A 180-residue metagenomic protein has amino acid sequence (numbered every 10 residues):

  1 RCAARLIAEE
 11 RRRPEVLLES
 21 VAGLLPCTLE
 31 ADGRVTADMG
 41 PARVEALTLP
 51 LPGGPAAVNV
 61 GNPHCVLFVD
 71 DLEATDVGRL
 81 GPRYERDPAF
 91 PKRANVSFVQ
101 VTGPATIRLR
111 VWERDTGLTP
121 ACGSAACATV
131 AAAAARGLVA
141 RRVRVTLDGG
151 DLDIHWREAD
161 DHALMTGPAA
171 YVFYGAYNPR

Functional and structural regions predicted by a protein language model:
R1-P120, A128-R180: Active-site proximal loop and beta-alpha junction motif in alpha/beta enzyme cores
